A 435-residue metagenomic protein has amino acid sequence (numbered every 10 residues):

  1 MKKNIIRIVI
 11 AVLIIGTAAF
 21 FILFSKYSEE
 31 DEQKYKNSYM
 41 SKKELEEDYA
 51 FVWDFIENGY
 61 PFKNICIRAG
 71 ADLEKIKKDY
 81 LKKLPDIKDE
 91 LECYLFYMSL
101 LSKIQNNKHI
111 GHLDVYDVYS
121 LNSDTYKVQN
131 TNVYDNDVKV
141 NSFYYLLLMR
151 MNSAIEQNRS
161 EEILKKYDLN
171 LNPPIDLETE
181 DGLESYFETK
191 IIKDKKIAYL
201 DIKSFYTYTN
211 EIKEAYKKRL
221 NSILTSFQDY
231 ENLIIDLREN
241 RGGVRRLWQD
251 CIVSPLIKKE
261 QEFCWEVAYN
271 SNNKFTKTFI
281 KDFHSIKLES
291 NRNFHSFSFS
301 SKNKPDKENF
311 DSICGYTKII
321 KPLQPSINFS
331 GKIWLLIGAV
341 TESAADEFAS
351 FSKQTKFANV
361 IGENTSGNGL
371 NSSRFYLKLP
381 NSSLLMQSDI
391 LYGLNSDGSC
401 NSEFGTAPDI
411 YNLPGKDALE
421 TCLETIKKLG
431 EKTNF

Functional and structural regions predicted by a protein language model:
N4-V9, L13-Y269, K274, T278-S285 (+6 more regions): Flexible, low-complexity junctional segments that flank or bridge functional domains
R246-D417: Conserved acidic, small-residue-rich alpha-beta core segments centered on
